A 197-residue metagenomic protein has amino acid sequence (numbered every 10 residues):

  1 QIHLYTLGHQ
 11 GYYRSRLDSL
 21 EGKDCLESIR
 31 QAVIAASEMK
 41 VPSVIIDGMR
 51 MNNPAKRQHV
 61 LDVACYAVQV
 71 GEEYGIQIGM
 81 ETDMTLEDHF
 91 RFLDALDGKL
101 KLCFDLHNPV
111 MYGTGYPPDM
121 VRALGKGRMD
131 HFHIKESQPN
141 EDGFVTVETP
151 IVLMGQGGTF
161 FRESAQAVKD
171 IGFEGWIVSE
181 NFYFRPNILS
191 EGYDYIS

Functional and structural regions predicted by a protein language model:
L4, Q10-K101: Active-site acidic/histidine proton-transfer and metal-coordination neighborhood in alpha/beta enzyme cores
E21-A35, G113-A123, F161: Short, acidic/polar
A36, V41, M129, F173-E174: A structural motif
D62-G158: Acidic/histidine-rich catalytic cores of soluble enzymes
I134, W176-F182: Short acidic/histidine-rich active-site segments
Q156-D170: A short, acidic, amphipathic alpha-helical segment used as a generic capping/interface helix at domain edges
N187-S197: C-terminal helical cap(s) of enzyme catalytic domains, especially alpha/beta-barrels
